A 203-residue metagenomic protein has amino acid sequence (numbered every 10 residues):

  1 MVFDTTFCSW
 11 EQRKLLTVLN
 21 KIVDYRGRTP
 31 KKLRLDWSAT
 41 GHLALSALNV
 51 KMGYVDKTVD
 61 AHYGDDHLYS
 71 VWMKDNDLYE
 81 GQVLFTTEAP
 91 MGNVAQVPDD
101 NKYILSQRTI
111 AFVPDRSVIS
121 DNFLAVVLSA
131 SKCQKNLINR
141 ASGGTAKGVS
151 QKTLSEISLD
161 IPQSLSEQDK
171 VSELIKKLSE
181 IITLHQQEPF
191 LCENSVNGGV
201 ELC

Functional and structural regions predicted by a protein language model:
M1-Q12, Q187-C203: Short amphipathic coiled-coil heptad-repeat segments
D4-R28, L165: Non-catalytic DNA-recognition/assembly elements of restriction-modification systems
W10-K14, I157, I161, I175-K177: Long, compositionally biased tandem-repeat segments
L16-L19, K32-Y69, F112: DNA target-recognition patches
T17, D169-I181, H185-Q186: Extracellular/lumenal glycan-associated surfaces
S46-A47, D60-S129: A short beta-sheet element
T87, Y103-I110, S142-E167: A short glycine-rich beta-alpha junction/loop motif
